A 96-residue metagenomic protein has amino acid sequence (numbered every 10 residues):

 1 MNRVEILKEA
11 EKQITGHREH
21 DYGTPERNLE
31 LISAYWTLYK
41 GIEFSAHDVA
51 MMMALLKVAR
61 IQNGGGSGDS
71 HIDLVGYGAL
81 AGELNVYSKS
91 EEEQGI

Functional and structural regions predicted by a protein language model:
M1-I96: Intrinsically disordered, low-complexity regulatory regions that flank transcription factor DNA-binding cores
